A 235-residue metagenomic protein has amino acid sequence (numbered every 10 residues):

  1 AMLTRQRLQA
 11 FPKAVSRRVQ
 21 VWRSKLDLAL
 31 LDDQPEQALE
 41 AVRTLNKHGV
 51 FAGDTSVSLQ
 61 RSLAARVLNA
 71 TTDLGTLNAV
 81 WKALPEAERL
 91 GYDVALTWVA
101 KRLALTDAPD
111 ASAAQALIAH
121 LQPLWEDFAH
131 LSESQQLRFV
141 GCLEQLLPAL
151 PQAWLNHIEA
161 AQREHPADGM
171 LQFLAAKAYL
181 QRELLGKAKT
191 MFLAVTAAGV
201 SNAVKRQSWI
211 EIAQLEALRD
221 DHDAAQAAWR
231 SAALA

Functional and structural regions predicted by a protein language model:
A1-N69: Intracellular, membrane-proximal regulatory regions of polytopic membrane proteins
M2-P12, P35-H48, T72-A87, P109-D127 (+3 more regions): Alpha-helical repeat scaffolds
S16, V50, E88-L90, A129-H130 (+2 more regions): Short coil turns that delineate tetratricopeptide repeat
K25, L63, W98-R102, R138-L143 (+2 more regions): Structural register within alpha-helical repeat arrays
A29, R102-A104, L143-L147, Y179 (+1 more regions): Residue at a conserved register position within TPR or TPR-like alpha-solenoid repeats
D32, A70-T71, L105-A108, P148 (+2 more regions): Structural motif corresponding to the intra-repeat A-B loop/turn of tetratricopeptide repeats
E126-S201: Alpha-helical adaptor scaffolds
